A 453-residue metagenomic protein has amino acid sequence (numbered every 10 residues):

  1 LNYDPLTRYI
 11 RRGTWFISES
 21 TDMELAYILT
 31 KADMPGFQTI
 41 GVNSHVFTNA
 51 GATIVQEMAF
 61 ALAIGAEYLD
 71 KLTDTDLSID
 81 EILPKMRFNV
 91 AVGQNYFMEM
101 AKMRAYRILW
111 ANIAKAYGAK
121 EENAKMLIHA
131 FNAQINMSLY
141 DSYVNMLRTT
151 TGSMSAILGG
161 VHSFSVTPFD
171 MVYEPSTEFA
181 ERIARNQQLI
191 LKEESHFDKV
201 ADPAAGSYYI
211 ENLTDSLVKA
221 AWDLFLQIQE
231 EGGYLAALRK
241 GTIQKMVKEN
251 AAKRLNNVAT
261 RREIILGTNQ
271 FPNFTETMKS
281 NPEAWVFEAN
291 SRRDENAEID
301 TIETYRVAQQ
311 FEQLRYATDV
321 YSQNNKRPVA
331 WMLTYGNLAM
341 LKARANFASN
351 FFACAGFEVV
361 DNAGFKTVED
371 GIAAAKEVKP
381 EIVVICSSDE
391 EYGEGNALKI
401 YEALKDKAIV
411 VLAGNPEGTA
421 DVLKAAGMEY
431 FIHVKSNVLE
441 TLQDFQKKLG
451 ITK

Functional and structural regions predicted by a protein language model:
L1-A91, H129, S163, T167 (+8 more regions): Catalytic alpha/beta active-site cores
D4-R8, N43-N49, I82-G93, K125-I135 (+4 more regions): A glycine-rich phosphate-binding loop feature that marks nucleotide/adenosyl-phosphate handling sites
G36-L69, L147-F225: Mobile "lid/hinge" segments at catalytic clefts and subdomain interfaces of large enzymes
A52-M58, G93-A105, A133-M146, E174-A184 (+4 more regions): Short glycine/threonine-rich loop-to-helix capping motif typified by GTGT followed within a few residues by an Asp-Pro
E57-N136, Y140-V144, L226: Gly/Pro-rich turn-and-neighbor structural signature
D74-K85, A116-M126, E194-A204, E230-G241 (+2 more regions): Flexible, glycine/charged-enriched surface loops at secondary-structure junctions
H162, D223-P328: Intrinsic disorder at enzyme termini
A284-V360, A373, A420, K424-A426 (+3 more regions): ATP-dependent carboxylate/acyl-activation modules
